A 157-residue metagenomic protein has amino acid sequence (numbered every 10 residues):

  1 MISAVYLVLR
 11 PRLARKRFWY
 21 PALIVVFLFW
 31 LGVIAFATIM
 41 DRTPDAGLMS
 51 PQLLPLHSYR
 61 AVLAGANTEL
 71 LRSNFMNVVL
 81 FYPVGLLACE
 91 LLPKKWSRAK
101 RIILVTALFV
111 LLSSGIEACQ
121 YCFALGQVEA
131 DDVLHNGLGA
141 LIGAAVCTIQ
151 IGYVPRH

Functional and structural regions predicted by a protein language model:
M1-L125, A130, L141-H157: Bulky hydrophobic segments
H135: Short glycine/proline-centered loop/turn elements that form peptide/ligand docking sites
